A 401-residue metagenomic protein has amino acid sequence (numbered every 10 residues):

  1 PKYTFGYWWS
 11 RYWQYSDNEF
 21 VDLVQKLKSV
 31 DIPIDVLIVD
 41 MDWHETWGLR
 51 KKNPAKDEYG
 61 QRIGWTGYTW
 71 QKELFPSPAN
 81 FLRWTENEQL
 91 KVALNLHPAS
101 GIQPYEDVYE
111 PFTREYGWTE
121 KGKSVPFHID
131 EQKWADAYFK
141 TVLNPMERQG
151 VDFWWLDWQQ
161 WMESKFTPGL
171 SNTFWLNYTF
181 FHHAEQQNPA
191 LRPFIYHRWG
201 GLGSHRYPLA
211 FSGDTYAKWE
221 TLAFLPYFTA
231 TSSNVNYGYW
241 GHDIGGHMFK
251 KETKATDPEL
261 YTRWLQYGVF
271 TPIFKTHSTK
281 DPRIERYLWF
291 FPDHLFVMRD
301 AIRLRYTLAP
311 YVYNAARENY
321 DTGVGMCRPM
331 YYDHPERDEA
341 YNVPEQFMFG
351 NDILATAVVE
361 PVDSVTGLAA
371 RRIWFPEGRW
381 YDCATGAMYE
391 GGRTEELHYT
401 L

Functional and structural regions predicted by a protein language model:
P1-L401: Catalytic-domain carbohydrate-binding cleft regions of carbohydrate-active enzymes
